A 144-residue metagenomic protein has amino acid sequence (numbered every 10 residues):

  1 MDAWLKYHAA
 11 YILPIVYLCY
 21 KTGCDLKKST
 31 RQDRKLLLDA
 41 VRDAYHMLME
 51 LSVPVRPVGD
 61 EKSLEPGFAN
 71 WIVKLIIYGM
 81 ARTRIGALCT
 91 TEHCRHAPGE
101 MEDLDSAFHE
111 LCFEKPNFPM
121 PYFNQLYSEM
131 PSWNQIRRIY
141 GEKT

Functional and structural regions predicted by a protein language model:
M1-D2, Q125: Short, surface-exposed recognition loops or helix-turn segments adjacent to catalytic cores
D2-K27, Q32-Y45: Active-site-proximal catalytic alpha-helix in oxidoreductases
Y45, M49-T144: NAD(P)-dependent Rossmann-like dehydrogenase/reductase catalytic/cofactor-binding core
